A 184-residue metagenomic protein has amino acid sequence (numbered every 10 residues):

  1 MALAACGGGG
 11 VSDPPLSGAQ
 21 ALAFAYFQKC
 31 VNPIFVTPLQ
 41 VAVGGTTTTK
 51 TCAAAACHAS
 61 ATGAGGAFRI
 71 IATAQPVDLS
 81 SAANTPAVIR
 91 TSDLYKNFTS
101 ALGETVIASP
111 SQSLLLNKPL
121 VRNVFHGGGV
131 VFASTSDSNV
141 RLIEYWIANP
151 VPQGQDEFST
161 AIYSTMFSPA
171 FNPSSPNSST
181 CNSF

Functional and structural regions predicted by a protein language model:
M1-A4: Bacterial N-terminal signal peptides
C6-F184: Aromatic- and Gly/Pro-enriched helix-to-coil junctions and flexible linker segments
